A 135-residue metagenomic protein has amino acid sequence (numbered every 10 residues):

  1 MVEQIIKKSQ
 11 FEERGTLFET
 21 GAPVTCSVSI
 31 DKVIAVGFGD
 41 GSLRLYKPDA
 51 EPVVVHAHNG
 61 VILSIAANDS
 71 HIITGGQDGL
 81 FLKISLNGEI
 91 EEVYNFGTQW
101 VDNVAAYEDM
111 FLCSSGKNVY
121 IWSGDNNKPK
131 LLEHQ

Functional and structural regions predicted by a protein language model:
V2-G21, A50: A short helix->beta-strand "capping" segment at the edge of beta-propeller domains
T16-E19, V55-A57, Y94-G97, L132-Q135: Surface loop/turn motifs at the tips and blade-to-blade linkers of beta-strand repeat domains
T16-G41: Beta-strand-rich domains and repeat architectures in extracellular enzymes and scaffolds, especially beta-propellers
G21-S27, G60-A66, T98-A105: Canonical WD40 repeat/beta-propeller blade segments in eukaryotic WD-repeat proteins
I34-G37, I72-G75, F111-S114: Conserved beta-strand element within WD40/beta-propeller blades
D40-L43, D78-L82, K117-Y120: Short coil/turn segments within WD40 beta-propeller repeats
K47-A50, S85-E89, G124-N127: Short loop/turn segments that connect beta-strands within beta-propeller blades
A105, D109-Q135: Solenoidal tandem-repeat scaffolds enriched in leucines and small polar residues
